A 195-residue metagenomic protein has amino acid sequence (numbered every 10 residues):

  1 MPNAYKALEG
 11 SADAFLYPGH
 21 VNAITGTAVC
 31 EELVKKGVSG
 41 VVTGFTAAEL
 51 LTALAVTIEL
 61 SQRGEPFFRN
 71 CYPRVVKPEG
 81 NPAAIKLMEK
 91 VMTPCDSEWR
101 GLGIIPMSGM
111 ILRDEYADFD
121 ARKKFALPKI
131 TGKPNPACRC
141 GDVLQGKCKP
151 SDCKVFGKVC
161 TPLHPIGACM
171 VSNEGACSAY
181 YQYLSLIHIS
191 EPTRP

Functional and structural regions predicted by a protein language model:
M1-L8: Class I SAM-dependent methyltransferase SAM-binding "motif I" and its flanking Rossmann-like core
E9-D13, K36-V38, P134-N135, P165: Short coil/turn connectors at secondary-structure junctions
A12-P73: A conserved active-site cap/scaffold subdomain adjacent to cofactor or substrate pockets
T52-D142: Internal helical hairpin/lid segments
P128-Y183: Cysteine-cluster motifs in flexible loop/terminal segments that predominantly coordinate metals
I187-T193: Conserved small/polar residues in nucleotide/adenosyl-binding loops
